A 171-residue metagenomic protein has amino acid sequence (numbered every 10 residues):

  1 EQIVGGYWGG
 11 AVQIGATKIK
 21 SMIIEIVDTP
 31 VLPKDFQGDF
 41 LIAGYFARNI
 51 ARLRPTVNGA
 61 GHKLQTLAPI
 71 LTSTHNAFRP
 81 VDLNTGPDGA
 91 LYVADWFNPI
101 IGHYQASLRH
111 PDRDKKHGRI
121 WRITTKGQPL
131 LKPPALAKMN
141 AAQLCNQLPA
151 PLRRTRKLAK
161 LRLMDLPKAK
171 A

Functional and structural regions predicted by a protein language model:
E1-L144, R154-L158, R162-D165: Beta-propeller domains with acidic blade repeats across secreted/periplasmic ectodomains and cytosolic WD/CNH propellers
L166-A171: Short, charge-rich amphipathic alpha-helical segments embedded in non-transmembrane helical bundles/solenoids
